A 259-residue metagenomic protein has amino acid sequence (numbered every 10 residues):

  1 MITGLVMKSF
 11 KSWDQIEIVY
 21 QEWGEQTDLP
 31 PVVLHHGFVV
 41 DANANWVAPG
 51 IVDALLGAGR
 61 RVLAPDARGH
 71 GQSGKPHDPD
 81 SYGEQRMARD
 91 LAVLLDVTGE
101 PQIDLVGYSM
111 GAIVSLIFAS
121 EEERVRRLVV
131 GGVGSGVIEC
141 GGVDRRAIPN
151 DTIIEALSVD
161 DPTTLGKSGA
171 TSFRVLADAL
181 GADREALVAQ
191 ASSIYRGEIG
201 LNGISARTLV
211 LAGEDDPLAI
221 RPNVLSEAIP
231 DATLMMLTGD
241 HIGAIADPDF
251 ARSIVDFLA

Functional and structural regions predicted by a protein language model:
I16-G74: Conserved HGGG/HGGXW glycine-rich cap/lid loop of the alpha/beta-hydrolase fold
D53-G57, L63-Q102: Active-site loop/oxyanion-hole signature of alpha/beta-hydrolase fold enzymes
P101-E139: Conserved hydrolase catalytic core segment
V130-S192: Helix-rich cap/lid subdomain of alpha/beta-hydrolase
E185-G200, D215-P217: Active-site nucleophile elbow and catalytic-triad environment of alpha/beta-hydrolase enzymes
I204, V210-A212: Short beta-strand/loop motif that positions the catalytic acidic residue of the alpha/beta-hydrolase fold
P217-N223: Conserved alpha/beta-hydrolase "acid-adjacent" motif
A232, L237-A259: Catalytic active-site module of serine/aspartate enzymes centered on a nucleophile-bearing elbow/loop
